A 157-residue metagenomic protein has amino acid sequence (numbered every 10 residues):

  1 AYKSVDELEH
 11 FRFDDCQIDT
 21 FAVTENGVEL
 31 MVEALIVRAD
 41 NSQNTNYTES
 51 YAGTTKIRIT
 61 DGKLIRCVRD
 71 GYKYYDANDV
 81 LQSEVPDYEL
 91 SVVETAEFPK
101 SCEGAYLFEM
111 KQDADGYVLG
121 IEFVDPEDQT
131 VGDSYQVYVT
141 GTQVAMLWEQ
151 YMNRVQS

Functional and structural regions predicted by a protein language model:
A1-S157: Surface-exposed, interaction-prone regions used to assemble/regulate multi-protein complexes
